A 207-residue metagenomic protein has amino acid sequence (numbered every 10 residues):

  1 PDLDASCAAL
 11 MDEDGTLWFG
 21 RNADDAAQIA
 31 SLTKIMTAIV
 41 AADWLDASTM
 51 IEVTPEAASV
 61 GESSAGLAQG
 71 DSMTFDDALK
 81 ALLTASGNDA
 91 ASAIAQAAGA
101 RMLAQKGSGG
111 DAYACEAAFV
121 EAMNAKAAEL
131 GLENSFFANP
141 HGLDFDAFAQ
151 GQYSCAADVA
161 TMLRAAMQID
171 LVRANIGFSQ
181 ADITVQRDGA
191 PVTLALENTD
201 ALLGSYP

Functional and structural regions predicted by a protein language model:
P1-A5, G99-P207: Penicillin-recognizing serine hydrolase domain
P1-L32, D43, A47-T49, E116-V120: Beta-lactamase-like hydrolase cores
C7-D12, L17-G20, M36, V40 (+7 more regions): Soluble periplasmic/extracytoplasmic beta-strand elements of cell-envelope proteins
A30-T33, D71, Q152-C155: Short, conserved glycine- and acidic-residue-centered signature motifs in active-site or ligand-binding loops
D43-A57, L171-F178: Short, well-structured active-site flanking segments
W44-T49, A97-A100, A166: Short capping motifs at secondary-structure boundaries
T54-Q69, M123-S135: Active-site helix/loop module of the DD-peptidase/beta-lactamase fold, centered on the serine-lysine SxxK catalytic
V60-R101, T193-P207: Conserved catalytic neighborhood of penicillin-recognizing serine enzymes
